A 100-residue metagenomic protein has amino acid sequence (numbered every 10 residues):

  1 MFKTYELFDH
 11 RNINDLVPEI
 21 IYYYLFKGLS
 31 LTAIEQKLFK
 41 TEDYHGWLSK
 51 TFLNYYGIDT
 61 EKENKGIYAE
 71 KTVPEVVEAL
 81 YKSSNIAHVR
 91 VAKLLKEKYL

Functional and structural regions predicted by a protein language model:
M1-V17, K65-A69: Short, Lys/Arg-enriched anionic-surface-contact patches
H10-L29, P74-E78: Short, amphipathic alpha-helical "recognition" segments used to contact nucleic acids or chromatin
L16, Y55-Y56, Y99: Residue-level recognition of alpha-helix termini/interfacial anchor residues
Y24-L38, I86-V91: Short, charged amphipathic recognition helices of the HTH superfamily and cognate SANT/SANTA-like modules
G28-S30, S49, T72, S84-N85: Intrinsically disordered, low-complexity coil/linker segments enriched for acidic/polar and small residues
K37-T51, Y99-L100: Short, basic interhelical loop/turn and adjoining N-cap of the next helix at nucleic-acid- or acidic-partner-contacting
Y56-L80: Short Lys/Arg-enriched helix C-cap and helix-to-coil transition segments that create basic nucleic-acid-contact patches
L80-L100: Short, low-complexity, charged amphipathic interaction modules
